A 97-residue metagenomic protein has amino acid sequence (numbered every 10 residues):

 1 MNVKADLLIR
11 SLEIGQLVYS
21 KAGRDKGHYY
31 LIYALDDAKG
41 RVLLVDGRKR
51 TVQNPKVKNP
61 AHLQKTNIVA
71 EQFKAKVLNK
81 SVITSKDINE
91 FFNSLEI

Functional and structural regions predicted by a protein language model:
M1-I14, K21-A22, L31-I97: Ferredoxin-like alpha/beta domains used as RNA- or RNAP-binding modules
K26-H28: Short N-terminal binding/cap micro-motifs at the start of the first secondary-structure element
